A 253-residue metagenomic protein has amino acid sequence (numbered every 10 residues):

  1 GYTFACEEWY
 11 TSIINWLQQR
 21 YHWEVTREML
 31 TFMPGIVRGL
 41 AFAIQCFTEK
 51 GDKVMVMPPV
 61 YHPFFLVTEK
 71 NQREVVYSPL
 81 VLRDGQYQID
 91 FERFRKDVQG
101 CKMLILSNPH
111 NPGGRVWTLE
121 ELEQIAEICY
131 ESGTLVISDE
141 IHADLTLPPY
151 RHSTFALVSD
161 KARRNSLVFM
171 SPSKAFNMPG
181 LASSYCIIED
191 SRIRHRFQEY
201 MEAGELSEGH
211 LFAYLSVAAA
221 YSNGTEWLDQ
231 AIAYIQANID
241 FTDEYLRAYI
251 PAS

Functional and structural regions predicted by a protein language model:
G1-G35, F42, R93, A220-N223: N-terminal small-domain helix-loop-helix segment of the aminotransferase-like
V25-L30, K50-K53, R163-S166: Short acidic capping loops at alpha-helix termini that bridge into adjacent secondary structure
Q45-L106, L119: PLP-dependent aminotransferase-like
D52, R73, E131-L135, R163-R164: A short helix->loop->beta-strand "cap" motif at the edges of active sites that frequently abuts
L82-P148: Active-site phosphate-binding strand-loop segment of PLP-dependent enzymes
N165-S253: PLP-dependent aminotransferase class I/II
